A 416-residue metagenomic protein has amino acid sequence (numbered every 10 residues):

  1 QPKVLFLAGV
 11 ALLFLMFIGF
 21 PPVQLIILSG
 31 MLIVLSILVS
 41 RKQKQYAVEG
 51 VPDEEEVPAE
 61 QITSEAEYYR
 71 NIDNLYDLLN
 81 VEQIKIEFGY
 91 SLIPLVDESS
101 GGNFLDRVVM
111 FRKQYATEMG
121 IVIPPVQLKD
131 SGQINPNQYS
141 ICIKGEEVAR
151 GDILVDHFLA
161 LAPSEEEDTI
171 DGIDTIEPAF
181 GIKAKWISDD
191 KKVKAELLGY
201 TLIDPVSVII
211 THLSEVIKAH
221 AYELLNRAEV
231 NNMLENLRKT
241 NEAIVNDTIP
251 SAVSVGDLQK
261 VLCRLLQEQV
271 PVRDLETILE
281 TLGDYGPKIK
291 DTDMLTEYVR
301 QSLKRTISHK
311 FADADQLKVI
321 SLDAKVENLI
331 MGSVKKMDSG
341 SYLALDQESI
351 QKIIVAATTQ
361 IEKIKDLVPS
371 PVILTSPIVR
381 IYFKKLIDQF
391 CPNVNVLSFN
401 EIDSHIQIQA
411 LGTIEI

Functional and structural regions predicted by a protein language model:
Q1-I37: Transmembrane helix-loop junctions at the membrane interface of multipass transporters and ion channels
P22-I27, L38-P52: Juxtamembrane/interface segments at transmembrane-helix termini
K44-I416: Membrane-embedded alpha-helical signal segments
